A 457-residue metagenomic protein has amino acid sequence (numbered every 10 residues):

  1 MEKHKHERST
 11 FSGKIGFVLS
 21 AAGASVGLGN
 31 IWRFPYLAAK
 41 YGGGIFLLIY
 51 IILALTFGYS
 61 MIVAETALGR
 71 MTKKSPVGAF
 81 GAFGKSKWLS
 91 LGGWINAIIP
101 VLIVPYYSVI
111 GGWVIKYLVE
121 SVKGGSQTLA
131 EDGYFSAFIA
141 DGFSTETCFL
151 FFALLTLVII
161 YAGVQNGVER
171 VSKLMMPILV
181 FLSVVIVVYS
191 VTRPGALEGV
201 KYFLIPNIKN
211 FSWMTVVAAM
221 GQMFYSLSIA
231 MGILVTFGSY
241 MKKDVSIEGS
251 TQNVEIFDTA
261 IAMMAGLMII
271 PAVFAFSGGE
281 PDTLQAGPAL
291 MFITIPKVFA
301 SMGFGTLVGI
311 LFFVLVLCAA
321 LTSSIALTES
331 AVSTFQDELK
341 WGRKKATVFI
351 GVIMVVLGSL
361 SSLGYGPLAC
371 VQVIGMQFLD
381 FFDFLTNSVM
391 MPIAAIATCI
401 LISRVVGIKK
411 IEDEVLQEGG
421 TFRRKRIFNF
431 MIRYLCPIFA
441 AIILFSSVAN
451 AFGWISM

Functional and structural regions predicted by a protein language model:
M1-W32, M61-T66, R70-F83, K87-L91 (+2 more regions): Membrane-interface "cap" regions at the ends of multi-pass membrane proteins
E2-E7, F11, E169, K173-L321 (+1 more regions): Membrane-embedded translocation segments of transport machinery
E2-H4, G78, G111-A140, M241-D244 (+5 more regions): Helix-loop-helix connectors at the membrane interface of multi-pass transporters/channels
K5-R8, L37-Y41, P76-I95, S108-Q165 (+5 more regions): Inter-helical loop and helix-membrane interface segments of multi-pass membrane transporters/permeases
T10-A21, I45-I49, K87-V101, C148-F152 (+6 more regions): Select transmembrane alpha-helical segments in multipass membrane proteins
G13-L53, G238, G249-Q252, I256-T259 (+2 more regions): Transmembrane helix-boundary motif of multi-pass solute transporters/channels
L37, Y41, W88-I103, A140 (+3 more regions): Membrane-water interface regions at transmembrane-helix termini and the short interhelical loops of multi-pass membrane
L379-I402, R424-M457: A generic transmembrane alpha-helix motif of multi-pass inner-membrane proteins
